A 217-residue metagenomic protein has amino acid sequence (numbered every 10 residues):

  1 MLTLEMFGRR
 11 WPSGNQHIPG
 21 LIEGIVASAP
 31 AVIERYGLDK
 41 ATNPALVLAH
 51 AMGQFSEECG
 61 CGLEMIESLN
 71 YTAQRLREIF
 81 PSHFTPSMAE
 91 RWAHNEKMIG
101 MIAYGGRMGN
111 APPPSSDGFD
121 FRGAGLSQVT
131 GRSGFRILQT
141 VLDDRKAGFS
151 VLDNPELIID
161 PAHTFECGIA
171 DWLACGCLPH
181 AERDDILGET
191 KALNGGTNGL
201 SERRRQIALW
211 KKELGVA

Functional and structural regions predicted by a protein language model:
M1, T42-G53, R183-T190: Alpha-helical scaffolds flanking conserved acidic
L2-G24, V47, F55-C167: Peptidoglycan-targeting cell-wall enzymes and recognition modules
P30-A45: Helix-loop segments that flank and shape redox-cofactor active sites
R35, E57-S68, G196-R203: Secretory-pathway/luminal and periplasmic proteins that interact with or process carbohydrate-rich
L38-T42, L63, V216: Metal- and O2-centered redox machinery and metal/ROS homeostasis
F55-E58, A181-G199: Acidic helix/loop microenvironments that form the catalytic cleft of cell-wall polysaccharide enzymes
T164-A181: GST-like fold's C-terminal all-alpha helical module
G195-V216: Extracellular low-complexity, O-glycosylation-prone Ser/Thr/Pro/Gly-rich "stalks" and linkers flanking catalytic
